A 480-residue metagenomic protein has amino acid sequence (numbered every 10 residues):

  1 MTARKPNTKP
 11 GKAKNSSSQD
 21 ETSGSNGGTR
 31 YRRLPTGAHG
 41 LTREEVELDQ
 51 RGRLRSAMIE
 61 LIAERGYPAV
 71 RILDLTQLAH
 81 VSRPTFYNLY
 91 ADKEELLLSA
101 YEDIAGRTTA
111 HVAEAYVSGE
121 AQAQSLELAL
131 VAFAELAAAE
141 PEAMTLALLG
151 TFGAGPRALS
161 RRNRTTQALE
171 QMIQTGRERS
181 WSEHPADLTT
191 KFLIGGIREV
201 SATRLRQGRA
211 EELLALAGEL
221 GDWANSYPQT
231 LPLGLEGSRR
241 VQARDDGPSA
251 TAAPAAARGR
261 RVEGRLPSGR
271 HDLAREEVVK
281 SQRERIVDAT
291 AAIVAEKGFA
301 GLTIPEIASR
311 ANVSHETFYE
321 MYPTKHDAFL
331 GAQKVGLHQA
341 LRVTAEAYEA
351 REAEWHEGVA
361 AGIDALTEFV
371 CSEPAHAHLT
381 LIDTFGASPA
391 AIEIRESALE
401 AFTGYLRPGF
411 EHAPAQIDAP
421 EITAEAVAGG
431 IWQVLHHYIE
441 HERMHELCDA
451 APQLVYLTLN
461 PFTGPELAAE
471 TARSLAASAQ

Functional and structural regions predicted by a protein language model:
M1-A38, Q171, T175, T203-E276 (+4 more regions): C-terminal peripheral helix-coil segments that are non-catalytic and often amphipathic
E47-D74, R270-R275, V279-E306, R342: Short, amphipathic alpha-helix enriched in basic
S56, E64, A134, A138 (+10 more regions): Long compositionally biased, domain-poor regions of proteins
L61-E95, S99, I293-D327: Helix-turn-helix
Y101-T109, T303-I304, A332-L341: Short, basic, alpha-helical segments at the C-terminal edge of helix-turn-helix-like DNA-binding modules
A113-E142, A345-A375: Hydrophobic alpha-helical connector segments
A137-P156, E170-Q174, A202, C371-P389 (+3 more regions): Amphipathic alpha-helical segments used for helix-helix packing
G155-S180, A186-I194, R198-E199, A215-D222 (+5 more regions): Amphipathic alpha-helical packing segments from all-alpha helical-bundle domains
